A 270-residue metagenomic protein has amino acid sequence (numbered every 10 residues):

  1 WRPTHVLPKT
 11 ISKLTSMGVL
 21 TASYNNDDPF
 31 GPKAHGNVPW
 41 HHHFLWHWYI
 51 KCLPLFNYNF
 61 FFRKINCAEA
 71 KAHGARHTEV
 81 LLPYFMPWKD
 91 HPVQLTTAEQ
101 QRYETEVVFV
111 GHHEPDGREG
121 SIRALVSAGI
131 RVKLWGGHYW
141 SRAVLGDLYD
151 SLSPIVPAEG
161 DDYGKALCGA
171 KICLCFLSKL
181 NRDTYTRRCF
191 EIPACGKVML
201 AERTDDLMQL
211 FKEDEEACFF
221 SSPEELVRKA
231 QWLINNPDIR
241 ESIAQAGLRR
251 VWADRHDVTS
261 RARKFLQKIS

Functional and structural regions predicted by a protein language model:
W1-S12, S23, P32, H43-E213: Nucleotide-sugar donor-binding catalytic core of glycosyltransferases
T21-D27: Short beta-strand elements of ligand-binding domains
D28-P29, W40-H42: Conserved nucleotide-sugar donor-binding subdomain of glycosyltransferases
F211, A230, A244: Short, flexible helix/strand-to-coil boundary loops that buttress conserved ligand/catalytic motifs in alpha/beta
A217-P223, L233-P237: Conserved acidic donor-binding segment of nucleotide-sugar-dependent glycosyltransferases
L226: Catalytic phosphate/metal-binding cores of nucleic-acid and nucleotide-processing enzymes, i.e., regions that mediate
N235-Q267: A charged, aromatic-enriched C-terminal amphipathic alpha-helix characteristic of glycosyltransferases across folds
